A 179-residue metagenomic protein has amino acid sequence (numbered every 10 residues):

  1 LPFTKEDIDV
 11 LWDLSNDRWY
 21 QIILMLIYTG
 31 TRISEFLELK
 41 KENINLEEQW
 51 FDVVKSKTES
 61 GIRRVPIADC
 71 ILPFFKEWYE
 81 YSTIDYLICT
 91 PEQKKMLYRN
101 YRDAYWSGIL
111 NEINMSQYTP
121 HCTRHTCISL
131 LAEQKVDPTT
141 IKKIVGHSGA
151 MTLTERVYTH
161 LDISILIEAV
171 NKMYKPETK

Functional and structural regions predicted by a protein language model:
L1-I33, L37, K57-S60, Y81 (+1 more regions): Basic, Lys/Arg- and aromatic-enriched nucleic-acid-binding interface segment
P2, K55-S60, V145-K172: Catalytic-site neighborhood detector that most strongly recognizes the C-terminal catalytic loop/helix of tyrosine
E6, E48, A68-M115: Active-site/catalytic core of tyrosine-dependent DNA strand-transfer enzymes
K41, S107, N111, E133 (+1 more regions): Residue-level detection of the helix-turn-helix DNA-binding "recognition helix"
N43-E48, V136-R156: Short, polar N-cap/turn motifs at the start of nucleic acid-interacting alpha helices
W50, I62-P66, E155: Well-ordered beta-strand positions in beta-sheet-rich domains
S60-R64, K95-M96: Short, mixed charged/polar active-site loops that provide acid/base catalysis or chelate metal/phosphate cofactors
R99-N100, S116-Q134: Short basic/aromatic active-site micro-motif
